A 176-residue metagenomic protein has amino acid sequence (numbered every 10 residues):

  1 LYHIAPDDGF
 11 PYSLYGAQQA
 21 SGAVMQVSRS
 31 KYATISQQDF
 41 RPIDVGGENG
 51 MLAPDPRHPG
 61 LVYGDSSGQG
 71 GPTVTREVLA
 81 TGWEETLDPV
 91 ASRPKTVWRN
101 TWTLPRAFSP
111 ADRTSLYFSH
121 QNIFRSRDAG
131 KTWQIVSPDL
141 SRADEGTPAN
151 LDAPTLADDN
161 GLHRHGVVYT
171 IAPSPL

Functional and structural regions predicted by a protein language model:
L1-L176: Beta-propeller blade termini and top-face loops
